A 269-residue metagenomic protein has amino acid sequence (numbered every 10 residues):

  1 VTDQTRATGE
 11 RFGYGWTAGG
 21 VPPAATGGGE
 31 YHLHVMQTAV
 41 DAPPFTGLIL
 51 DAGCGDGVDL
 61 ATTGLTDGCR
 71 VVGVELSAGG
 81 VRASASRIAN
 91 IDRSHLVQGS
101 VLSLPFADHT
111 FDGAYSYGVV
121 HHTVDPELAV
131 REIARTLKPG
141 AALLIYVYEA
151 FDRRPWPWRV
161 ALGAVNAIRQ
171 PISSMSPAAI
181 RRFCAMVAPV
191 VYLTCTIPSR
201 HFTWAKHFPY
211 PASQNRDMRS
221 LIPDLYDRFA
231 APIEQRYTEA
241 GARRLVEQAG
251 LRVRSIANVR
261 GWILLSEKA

Functional and structural regions predicted by a protein language model:
V1-G27: N-terminal, positively charged/glycine-rich alpha-helical extensions of SAM-dependent methyltransferases
T26-T46, T62: Conserved alpha-helix/loop element of class I SAM-dependent methyltransferases that forms part of the SAM/SAH-binding
L50, D56-S103: Class I SAM-dependent methyltransferase SAM/SAH-binding core
L102-G113: A short acidic, Gly/Pro-enriched loop at the edge of an enzyme's catalytic core that lines a small-molecule cofactor
G113-V124: A short SAM/SAH-binding and catalytic strip from SAM-dependent methyltransferases
E127-P139: A short glycine-rich, Lys/Arg-flanked "PGG" loop and its adjoining helix->strand segment in the class I
L144-A178, R182: Conserved class I S-adenosyl-L-methionine
P171-Q235, E239, R243, E247: Substrate-binding/catalytic lobe of Class I Rossmann-like enzymes that use SAM or dcSAM, i.e., the mid-to-C-terminal
